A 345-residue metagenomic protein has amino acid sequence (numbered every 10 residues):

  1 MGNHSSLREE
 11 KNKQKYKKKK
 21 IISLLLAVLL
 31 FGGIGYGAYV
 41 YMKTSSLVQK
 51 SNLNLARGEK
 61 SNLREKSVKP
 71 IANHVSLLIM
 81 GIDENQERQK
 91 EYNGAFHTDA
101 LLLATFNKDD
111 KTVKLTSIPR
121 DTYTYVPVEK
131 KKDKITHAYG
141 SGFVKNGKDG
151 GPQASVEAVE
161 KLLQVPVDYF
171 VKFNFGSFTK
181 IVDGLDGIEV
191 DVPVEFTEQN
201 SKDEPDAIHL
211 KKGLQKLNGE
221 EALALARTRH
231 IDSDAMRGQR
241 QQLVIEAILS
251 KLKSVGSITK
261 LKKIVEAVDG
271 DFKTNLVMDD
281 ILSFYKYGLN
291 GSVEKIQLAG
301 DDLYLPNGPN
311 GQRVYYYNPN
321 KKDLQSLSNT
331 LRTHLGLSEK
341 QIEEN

Functional and structural regions predicted by a protein language model:
G2-K15, K19-A27, G35-N345: Non-catalytic, solvent-exposed segments at the cell envelope interface
